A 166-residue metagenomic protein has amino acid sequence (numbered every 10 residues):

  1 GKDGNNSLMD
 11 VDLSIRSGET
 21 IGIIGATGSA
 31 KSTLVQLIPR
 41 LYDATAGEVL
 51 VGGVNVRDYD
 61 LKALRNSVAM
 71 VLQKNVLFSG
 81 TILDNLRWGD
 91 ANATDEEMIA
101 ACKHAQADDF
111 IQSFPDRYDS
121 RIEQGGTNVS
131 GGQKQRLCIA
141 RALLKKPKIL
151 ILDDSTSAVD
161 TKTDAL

Functional and structural regions predicted by a protein language model:
G1-L166: ABC-type nucleotide-binding domain
